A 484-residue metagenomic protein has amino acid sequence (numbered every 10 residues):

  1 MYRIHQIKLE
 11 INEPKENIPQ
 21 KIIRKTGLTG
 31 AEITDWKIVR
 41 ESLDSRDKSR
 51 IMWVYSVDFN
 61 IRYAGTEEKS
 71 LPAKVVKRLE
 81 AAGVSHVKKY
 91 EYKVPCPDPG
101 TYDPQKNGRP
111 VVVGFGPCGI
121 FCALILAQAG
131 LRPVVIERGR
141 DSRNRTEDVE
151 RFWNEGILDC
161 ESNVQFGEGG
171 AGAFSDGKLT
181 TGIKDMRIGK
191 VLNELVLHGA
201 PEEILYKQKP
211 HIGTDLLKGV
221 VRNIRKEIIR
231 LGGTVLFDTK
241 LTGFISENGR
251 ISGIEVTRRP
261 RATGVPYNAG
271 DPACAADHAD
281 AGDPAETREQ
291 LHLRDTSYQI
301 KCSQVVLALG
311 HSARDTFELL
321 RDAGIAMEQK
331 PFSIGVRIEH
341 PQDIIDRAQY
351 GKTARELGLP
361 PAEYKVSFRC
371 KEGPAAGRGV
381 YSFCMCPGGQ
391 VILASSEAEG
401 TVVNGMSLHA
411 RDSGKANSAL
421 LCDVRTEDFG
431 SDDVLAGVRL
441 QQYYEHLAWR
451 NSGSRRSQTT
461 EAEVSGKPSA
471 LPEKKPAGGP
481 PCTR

Functional and structural regions predicted by a protein language model:
M1-I51, F59-E194, H198, E202-R484: Residues forming the flavin
V54: Aromatic sugar-binding surface patches on proteins that engage polysaccharides or sugar-phosphate polymers
